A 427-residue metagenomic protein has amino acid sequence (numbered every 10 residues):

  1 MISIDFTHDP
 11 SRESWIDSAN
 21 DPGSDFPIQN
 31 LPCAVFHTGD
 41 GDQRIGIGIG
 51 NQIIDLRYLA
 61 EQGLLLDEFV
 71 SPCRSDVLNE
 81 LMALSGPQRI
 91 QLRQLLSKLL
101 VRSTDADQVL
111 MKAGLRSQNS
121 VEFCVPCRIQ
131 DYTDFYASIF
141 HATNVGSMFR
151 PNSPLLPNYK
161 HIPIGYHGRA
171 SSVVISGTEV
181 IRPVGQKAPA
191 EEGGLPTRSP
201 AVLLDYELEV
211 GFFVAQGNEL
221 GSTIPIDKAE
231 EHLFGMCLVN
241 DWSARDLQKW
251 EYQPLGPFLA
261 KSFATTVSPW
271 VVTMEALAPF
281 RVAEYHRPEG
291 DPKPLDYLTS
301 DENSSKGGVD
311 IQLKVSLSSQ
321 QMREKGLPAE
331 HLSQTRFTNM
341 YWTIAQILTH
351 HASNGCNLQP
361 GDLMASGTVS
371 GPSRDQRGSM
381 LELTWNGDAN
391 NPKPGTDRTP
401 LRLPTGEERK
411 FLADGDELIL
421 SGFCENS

Functional and structural regions predicted by a protein language model:
F6-G41, G48, I54-Q334, T338-Q346: Active-site microenvironments in enzyme catalytic cores
P27, K306-V309, G355-L358, D362 (+1 more regions): A structural signal for short secondary-structure junctions
R44-I47, S427: Short beta-strand-centered aromatic/proline hotspots
D131-S138, N357-G367: Conserved phosphate/anionic-ligand binding catalytic regions in large, soluble enzymes, centered on
R323-Q334, C356-P360, S373-G378: Extended hydrophobic-aromatic, low-complexity segments
Y341-H350, P360, M364-F423, S427: Active-site pocket scaffolds in enzymes
